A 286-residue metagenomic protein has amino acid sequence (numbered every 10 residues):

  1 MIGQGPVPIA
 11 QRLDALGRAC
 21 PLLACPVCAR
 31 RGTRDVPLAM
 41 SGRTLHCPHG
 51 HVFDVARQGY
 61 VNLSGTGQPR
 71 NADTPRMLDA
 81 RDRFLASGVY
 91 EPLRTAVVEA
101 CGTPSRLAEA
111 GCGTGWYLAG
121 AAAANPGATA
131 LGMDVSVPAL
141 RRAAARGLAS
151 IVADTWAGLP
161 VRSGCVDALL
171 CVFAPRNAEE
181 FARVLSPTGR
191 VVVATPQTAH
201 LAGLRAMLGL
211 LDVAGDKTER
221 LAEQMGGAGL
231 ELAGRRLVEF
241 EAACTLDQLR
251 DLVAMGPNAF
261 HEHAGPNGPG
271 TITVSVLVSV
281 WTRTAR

Functional and structural regions predicted by a protein language model:
I2-N71: N-terminal auxiliary segments of SAM/dcSAM-dependent transferases
A19-P21, R236-R286: Conserved Class I S-adenosyl-L-methionine
A29-T33, R220-L237, G256-F260: A SAM-dependent methyltransferase catalytic signature shared across enzymes that methylate proteins
T66, R70-L93: Class I SAM-dependent methyltransferase Rossmann-like catalytic core, especially the SAM/SAH-binding loop
R106-A108, G113-G158: Class I SAM-dependent methyltransferase SAM/SAH-binding core
A157-A168: A short acidic, Gly/Pro-enriched loop at the edge of an enzyme's catalytic core that lines a small-molecule cofactor
A178-V192: A short glycine-rich, Lys/Arg-flanked "PGG" loop and its adjoining helix->strand segment in the class I
R190-R220: Conserved class I S-adenosyl-L-methionine
